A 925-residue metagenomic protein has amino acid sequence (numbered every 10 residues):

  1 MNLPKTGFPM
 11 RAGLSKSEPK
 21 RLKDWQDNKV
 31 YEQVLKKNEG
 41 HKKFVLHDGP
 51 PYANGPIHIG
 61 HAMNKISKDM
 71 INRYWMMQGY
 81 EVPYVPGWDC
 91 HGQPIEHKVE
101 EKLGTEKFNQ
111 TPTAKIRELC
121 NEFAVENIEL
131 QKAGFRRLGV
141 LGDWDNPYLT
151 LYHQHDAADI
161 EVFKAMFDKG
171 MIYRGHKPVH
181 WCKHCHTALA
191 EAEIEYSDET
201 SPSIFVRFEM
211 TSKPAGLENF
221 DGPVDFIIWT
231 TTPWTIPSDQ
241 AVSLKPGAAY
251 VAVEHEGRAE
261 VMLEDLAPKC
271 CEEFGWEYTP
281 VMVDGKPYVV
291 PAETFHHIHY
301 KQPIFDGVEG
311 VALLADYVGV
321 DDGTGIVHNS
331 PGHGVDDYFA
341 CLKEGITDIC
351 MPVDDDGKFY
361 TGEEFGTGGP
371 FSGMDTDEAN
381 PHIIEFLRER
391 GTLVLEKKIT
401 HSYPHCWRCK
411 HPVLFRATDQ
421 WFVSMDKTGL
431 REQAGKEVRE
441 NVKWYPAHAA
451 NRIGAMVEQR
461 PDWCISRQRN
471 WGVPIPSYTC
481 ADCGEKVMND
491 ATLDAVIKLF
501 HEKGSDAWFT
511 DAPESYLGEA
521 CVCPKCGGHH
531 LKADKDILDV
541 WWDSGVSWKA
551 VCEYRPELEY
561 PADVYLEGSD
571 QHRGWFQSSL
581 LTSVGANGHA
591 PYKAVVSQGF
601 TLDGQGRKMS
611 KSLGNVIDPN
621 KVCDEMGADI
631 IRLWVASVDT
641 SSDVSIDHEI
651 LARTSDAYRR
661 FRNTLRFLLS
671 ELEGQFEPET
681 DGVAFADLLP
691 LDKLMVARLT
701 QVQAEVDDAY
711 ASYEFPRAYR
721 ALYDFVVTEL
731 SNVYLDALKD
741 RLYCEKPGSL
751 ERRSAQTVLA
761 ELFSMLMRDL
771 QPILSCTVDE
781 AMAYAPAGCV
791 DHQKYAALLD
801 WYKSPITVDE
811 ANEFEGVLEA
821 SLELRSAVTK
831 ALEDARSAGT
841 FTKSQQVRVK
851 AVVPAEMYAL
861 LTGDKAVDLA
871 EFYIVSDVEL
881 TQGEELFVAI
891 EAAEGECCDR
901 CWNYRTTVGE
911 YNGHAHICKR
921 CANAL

Functional and structural regions predicted by a protein language model:
M1-R258, S330-K343, D348-E363, R390-E432 (+8 more regions): N-terminal, positively charged nucleic-acid-binding surface of large information/translation enzymes
G60-N72, G79, W88-D89, H155-A158 (+9 more regions): Structured ligand/cofactor/substrate-binding pocket environments in proteins
D89, V179, K183, L189-E195 (+7 more regions): Acidic, turn-prone loop/beta-hairpin segments
F135, A158, W463, D656-L669 (+2 more regions): Core structural elements
V179, Y403, S477, A520 (+2 more regions): Residues immediately within or flanking Cys/His clusters that coordinate Zn2+ in small zinc-binding modules
C182, C406, C480, C523-C526 (+2 more regions): Short cysteine-rich clusters marking metal-coordination/redox-active sites
H186, Q468, G484, G527 (+2 more regions): Cys/His-coordinated zinc-binding microdomains
V311-L313, G883-I917: C-terminal accessory/binding modules appended to enzymatic or scaffolding proteins
